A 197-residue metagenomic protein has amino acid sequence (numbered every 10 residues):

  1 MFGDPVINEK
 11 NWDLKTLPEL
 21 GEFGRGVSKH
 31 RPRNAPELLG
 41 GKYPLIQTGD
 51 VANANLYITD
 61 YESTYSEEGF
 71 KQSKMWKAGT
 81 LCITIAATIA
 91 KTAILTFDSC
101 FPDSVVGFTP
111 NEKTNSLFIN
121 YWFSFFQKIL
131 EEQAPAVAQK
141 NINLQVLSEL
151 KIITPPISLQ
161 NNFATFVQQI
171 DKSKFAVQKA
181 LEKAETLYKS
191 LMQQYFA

Functional and structural regions predicted by a protein language model:
M1-S28, E149, I153-N161, Q169-A197: Non-catalytic DNA-recognition/assembly elements of restriction-modification systems
D13, H30-L38, A136: Short coil/turn segments at secondary-structure boundaries
L17-G21, A52-I58, K77-A78, I94-C100 (+2 more regions): Basic, amphipathic alpha-helical recognition segments used for DNA target recognition
P18-P36, G49-A78: Sequence-specific dsDNA recognition surfaces
